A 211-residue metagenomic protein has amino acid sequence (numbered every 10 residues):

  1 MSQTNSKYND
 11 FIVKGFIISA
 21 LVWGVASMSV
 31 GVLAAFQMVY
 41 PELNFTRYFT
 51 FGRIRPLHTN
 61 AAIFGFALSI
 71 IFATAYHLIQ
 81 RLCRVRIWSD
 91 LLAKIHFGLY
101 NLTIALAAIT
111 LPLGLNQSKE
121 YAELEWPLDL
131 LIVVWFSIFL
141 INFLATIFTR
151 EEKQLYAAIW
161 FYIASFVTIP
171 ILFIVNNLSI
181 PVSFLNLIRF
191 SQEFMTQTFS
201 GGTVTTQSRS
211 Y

Functional and structural regions predicted by a protein language model:
S2-G15: Cytosolic juxtamembrane amphipathic/interface segments immediately preceding and feeding into a transmembrane helix
K14-G114, E125-I147, I159-L185, T198-Y211: Hydrophobic cores of alpha-helical transmembrane segments in multi-pass integral membrane proteins
T146-Q154: Inter-helical turn/loop segments and adjacent helix faces that build the functional surface of alpha-helical bundle
S191-F199: Ordered, amphipathic secondary-structure segments that act as subunit-interaction surfaces in large macromolecular
